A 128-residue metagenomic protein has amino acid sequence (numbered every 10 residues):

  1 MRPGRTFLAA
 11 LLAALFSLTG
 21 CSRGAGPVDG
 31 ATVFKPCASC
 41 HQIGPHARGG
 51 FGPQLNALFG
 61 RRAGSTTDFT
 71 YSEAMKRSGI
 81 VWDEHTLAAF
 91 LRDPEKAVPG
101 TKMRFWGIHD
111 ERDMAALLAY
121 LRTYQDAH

Functional and structural regions predicted by a protein language model:
M1-A10: Bacterial N-terminal signal peptides that target proteins for export
A9, P53-G60, A89, A119: Generic alpha-helical structural context detector
A9-T19: Bacterial N-terminal signal peptides
S17, V33, R104: Conserved Rossmann-like nucleotide-binding pocket used by diverse enzymes that bind dinucleotide cofactors
G20-F34, P45, H128: Electrostatic cytochrome c docking/interface patches
P27-A31, P45-D83, F105: Gly/Gly-Pro-rich "capping" loops immediately C-terminal to redox-active cysteine motifs in periplasmic/lumenal
F34-I43, L117, L121: The canonical Cys-X-X-Cys-His
V81-H128: C-terminal capping alpha-helices of c-type cytochrome domains
